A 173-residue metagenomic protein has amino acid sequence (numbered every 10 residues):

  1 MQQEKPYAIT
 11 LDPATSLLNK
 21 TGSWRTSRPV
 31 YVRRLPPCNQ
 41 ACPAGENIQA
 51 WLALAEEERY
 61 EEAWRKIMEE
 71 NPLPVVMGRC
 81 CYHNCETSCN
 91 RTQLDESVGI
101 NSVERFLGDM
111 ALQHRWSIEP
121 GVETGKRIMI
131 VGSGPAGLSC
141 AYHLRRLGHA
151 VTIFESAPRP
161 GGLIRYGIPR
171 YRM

Functional and structural regions predicted by a protein language model:
M1-R127: Ferredoxin-type iron-sulfur electron-transfer modules and their immediate structural context
A41, I130, Y171-R172: A generic secondary-structure micro-motif detector that highlights 1-2 residue hydrophobic/ambivalent hotspots embedded
P43, G132, E155: Small/polar loops that bind or transfer phosphate-bearing groups
P72, G134-P135, R159: Residue-level detector of alpha-helix initiation sites
K126-T152: N-terminal Rossmann-like FAD-binding beta1-loop-alpha1 element of flavoenzymes
I153-M173: Rossmann-like dinucleotide-binding cores of NAD(P)H-dependent redox enzymes
